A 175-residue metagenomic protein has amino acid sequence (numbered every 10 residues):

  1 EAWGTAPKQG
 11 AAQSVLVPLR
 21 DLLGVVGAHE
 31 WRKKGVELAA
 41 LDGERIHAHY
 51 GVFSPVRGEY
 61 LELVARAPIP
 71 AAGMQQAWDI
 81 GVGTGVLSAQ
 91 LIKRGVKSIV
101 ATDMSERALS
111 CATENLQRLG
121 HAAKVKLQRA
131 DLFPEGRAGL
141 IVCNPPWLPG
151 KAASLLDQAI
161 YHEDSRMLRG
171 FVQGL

Functional and structural regions predicted by a protein language model:
E1-V36: N-terminal auxiliary segments of SAM/dcSAM-dependent transferases
R20-G24, S54, P134, W147: Active-site micro-motifs of SAM-dependent methyltransferase domains
G27-E30, H49-A65: Conserved SAM-binding loop and adjacent beta-strand
H29-Y50: A short mid-domain helix/strand-loop element embedded in enzyme catalytic domains that forms or borders the active-site
H49-G51, V96, Q158-A159: Short helix/strand-bridging catalytic loops that position acidic/His residues to coordinate divalent metals and engage
R57-C143, P149: Conserved SAM/SAH cofactor-binding pocket of Class I
E106-A108, P145-G170: Mobile active-site "lid"/loop adjacent to the S-adenosyl-L-methionine
V172-L175: C-terminal substrate-binding/active-site "lid" region of AdoMet-derived donor-dependent transferases
